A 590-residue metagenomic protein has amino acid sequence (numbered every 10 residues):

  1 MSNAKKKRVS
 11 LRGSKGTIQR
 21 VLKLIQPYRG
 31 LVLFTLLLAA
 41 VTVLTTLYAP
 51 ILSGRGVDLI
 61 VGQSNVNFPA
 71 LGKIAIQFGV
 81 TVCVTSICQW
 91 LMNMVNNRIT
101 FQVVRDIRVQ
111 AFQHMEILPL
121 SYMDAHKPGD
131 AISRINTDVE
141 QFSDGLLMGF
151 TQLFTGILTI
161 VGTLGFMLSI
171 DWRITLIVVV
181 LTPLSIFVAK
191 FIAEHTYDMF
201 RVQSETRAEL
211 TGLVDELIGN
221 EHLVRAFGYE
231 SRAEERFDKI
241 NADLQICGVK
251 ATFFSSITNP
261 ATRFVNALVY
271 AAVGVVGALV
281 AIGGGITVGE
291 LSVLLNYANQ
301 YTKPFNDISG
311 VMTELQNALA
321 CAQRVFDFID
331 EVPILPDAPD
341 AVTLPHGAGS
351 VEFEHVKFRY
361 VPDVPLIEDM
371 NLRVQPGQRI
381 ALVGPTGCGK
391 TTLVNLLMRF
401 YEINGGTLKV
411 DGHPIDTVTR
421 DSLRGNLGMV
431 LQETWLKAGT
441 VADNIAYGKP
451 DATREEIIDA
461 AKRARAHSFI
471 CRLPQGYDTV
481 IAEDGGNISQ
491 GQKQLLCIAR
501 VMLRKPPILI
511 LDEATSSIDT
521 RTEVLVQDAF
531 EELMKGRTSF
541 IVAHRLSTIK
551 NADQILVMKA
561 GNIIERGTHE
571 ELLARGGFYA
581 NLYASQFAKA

Functional and structural regions predicted by a protein language model:
K6, S10-S14, L37-L38, T45-D58 (+12 more regions): Juxtamembrane helix-loop junctions of ABC transporter transmembrane domains
S14-R29, A131: A short amphipathic helical element positioned immediately N-terminal to and/or at the very start of a transmembrane
Q26, L37, A49, C88 (+5 more regions): Hydrophobic alpha-helical transmembrane segments of ABC transporter permease domains
R29-G30, L120-S121, T137-L146, F150 (+8 more regions): An intracellular "coupling" helix at the cytosolic face of ABC transporter transmembrane type-1 domains
V32-L91, L168-R173, G284-V288: Transmembrane helix-loop-helix hairpins at lipid-water interfaces of multipass membrane proteins, especially the type-1
G62-P69, K73, F166-V180, K250-Q323 (+1 more regions): Helix-loop-helix
M115, F237, V325, F353-H355: Conserved catalytic Walker-motif region of ABC-type ATPase nucleotide-binding domains
D330, D337, L344-A590: ABC-type nucleotide-binding domain
